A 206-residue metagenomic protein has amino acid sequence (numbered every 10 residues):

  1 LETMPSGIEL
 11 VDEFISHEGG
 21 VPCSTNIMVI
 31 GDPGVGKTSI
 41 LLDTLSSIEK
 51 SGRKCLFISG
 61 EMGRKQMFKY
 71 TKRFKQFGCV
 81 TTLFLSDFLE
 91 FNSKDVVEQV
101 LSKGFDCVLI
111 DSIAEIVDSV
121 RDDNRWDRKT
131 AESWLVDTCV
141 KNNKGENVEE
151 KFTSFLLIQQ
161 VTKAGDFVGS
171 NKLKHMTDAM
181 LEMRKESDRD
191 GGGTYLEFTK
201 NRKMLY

Functional and structural regions predicted by a protein language model:
L1-F77: The Walker A/P-loop phosphate-binding site
G7-L10, I40, G63, N92 (+5 more regions): Helical mechanochemical/support elements of P-loop NTPase systems and associated helical scaffolds
V11, I27-V29, C55-I58, T82 (+5 more regions): Hydrophobic beta-strand residues in large extracellular and virion-surface proteins
H17, V96, S170: Acidic, amphipathic alpha-helical patches
D32, S51-W134, K141, K151: Conserved inter-motif catalytic segment of the P-loop NTP-binding fold
V35, L89-E90, V161-A164: Short beta->alpha connector loops
D137-Y206: Phosphate-binding/switch region of NTP-binding enzymes
